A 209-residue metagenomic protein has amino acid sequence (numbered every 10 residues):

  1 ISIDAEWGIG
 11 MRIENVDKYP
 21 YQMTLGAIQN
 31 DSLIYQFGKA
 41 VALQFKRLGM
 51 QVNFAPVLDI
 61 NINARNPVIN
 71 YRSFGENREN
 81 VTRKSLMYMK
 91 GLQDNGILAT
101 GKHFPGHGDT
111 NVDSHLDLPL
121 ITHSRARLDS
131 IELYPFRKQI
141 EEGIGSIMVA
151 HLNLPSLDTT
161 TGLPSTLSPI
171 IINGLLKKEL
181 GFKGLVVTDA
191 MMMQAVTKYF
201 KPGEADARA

Functional and structural regions predicted by a protein language model:
I1, I9, E76, N80-A209: Second-shell residues forming the walls of enzyme active-site clefts
I1-D17, F37-N61, V81-P105: Glycine-rich, aromatic-flanked loop segments that form ligand/cofactor-binding clefts across common enzyme folds
M11-Y21, V68, P119-T122: Aromatic- and acidic-residue-enriched segments that line the glycan-binding/catalytic groove of carbohydrate-active
D17-Q29, F74-G75: A charged helix-plus-loop insertion that forms the helical arch/lid used to bind and gate nucleic-acid substrates
A27-L43, R78-R83, A126-D129: Glycine-rich anion/phosphate-binding loops
Y71: Aspartate-rich (DDxxD/NDxxD/DxxxD) Mg2+/diphosphate-binding motifs and their adjoining helix-loop segments
